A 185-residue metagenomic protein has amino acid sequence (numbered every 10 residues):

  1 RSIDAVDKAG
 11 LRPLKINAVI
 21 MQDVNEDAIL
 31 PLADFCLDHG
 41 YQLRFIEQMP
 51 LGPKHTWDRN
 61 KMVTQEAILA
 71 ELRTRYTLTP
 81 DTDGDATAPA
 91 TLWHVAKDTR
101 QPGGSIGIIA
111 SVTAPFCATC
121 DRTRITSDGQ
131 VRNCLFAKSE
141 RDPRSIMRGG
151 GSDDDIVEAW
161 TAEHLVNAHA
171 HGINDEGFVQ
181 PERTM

Functional and structural regions predicted by a protein language model:
R1-I46: Radical SAM/AdoMet-radical enzyme domain recognition
P13, Q42, C120-R122, Q130 (+1 more regions): Intrinsically disordered, low-complexity sequence elements enriched in Ser/Thr/Gly/Pro
M49: Active-site/acyl-donor-binding loops of N-acyltransferases
G52-G172: Accessory C-terminal segments flanking Radical SAM cores
D175-M185: Intrinsic disorder and flexible/low-complexity segments
